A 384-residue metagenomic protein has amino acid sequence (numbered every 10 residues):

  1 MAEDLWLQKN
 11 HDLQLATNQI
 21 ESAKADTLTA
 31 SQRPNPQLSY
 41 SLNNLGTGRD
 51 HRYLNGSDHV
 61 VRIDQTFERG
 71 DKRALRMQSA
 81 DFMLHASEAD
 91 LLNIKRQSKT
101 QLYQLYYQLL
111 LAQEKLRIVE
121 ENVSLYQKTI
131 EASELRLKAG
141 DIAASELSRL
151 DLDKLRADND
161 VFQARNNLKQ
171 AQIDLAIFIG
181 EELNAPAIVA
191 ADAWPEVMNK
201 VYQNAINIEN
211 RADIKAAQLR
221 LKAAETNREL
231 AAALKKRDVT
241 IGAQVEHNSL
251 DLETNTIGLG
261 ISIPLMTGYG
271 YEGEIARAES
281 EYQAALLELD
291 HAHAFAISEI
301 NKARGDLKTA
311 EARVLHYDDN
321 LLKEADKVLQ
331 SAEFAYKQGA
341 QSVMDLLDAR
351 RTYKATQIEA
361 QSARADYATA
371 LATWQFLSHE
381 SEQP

Functional and structural regions predicted by a protein language model:
M1-K9, L147, E181-I241, K308: Amphipathic alpha-helical coiled-coil scaffold segments and their short linker/junction regions
D4-Q14, E21-P36, D50-Y53, V61-Q78 (+6 more regions): A glycine-/polar-enriched beta->alpha junction
L15-T27, I94, S98-E121, K128 (+6 more regions): Amphipathic alpha-helical coiled-coil segments
S39-R76, A185-N199, T240-E279, P384: Small/polar, glycine/serine/threonine/aspartate-rich low-complexity segments that form flexible
M77-D81, A144-D153, E279, V343-R351: Short, charged, amphipathic alpha-helical segments
N93-N210, A303, A310: Periplasmic alpha-helical coiled-coil/stalk elements that build and connect Gram-negative outer-membrane
S378-E382: Short cytosolic juxtamembrane segments of multi-pass membrane proteins
